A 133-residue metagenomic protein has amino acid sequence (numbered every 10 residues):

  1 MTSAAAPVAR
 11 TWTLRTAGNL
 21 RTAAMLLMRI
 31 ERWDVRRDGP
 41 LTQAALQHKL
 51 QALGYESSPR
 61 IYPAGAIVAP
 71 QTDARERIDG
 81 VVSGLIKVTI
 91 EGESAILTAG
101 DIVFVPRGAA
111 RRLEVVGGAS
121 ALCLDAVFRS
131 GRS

Functional and structural regions predicted by a protein language model:
M1-R60: A short, N-terminal "cap"/entry segment at the start of jelly-roll beta-barrel domains of the cupin/DSBH fold
L53, T89-E93: Short strand-coil-strand connectors
E56-D73: Conserved short histidine dyad/triad with adjacent acidic residue
A64, A74, E93, A109-A110 (+1 more regions): A generic "binding-loop/recognition-motif" signal
T72-V88: Short, conserved beta-strand element in jelly-roll/cupin
G92-R107: Short acidic-glycine-tyrosine-enriched beta hairpin
R107-S133: Ligand-binding loop in jelly-roll beta-barrel domains
